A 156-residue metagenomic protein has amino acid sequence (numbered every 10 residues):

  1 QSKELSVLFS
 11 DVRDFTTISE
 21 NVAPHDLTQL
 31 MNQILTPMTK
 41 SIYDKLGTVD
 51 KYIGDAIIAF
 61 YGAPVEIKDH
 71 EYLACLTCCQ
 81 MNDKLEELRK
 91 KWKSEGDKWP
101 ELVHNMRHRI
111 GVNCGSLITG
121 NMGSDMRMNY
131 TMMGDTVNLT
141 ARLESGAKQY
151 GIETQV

Functional and structural regions predicted by a protein language model:
S2-E4, N113, Y150-G151: Short, well-ordered loop/turn elements at secondary-structure boundaries
S2-T77, R127-Y130: Catalytic NTP-binding/metal-coordinating core of nucleotidyl cyclase/transferase enzymes
F9, G111, Q155: Short aromatic/basic micro-patch
M31-G47, A63-I110, C114, D135-K148: Alpha-helical scaffold within the catalytic cores of cyclic-nucleotide enzymes
A59-F60, T119-M122: Short acidic/His/Gly/Ser-rich catalytic and metal-binding motifs that mark active-site loops of diverse hydrolases
D69, M128-T131, L139, I152-Q155: Catalytic cores and conserved motifs of cyclic dinucleotide signaling enzymes
R107, S116-I118, D125-R127, G146-V156: Intrinsically disordered, glycine/charged-rich C-terminal tails and inter-domain linkers that flank nucleotidyl cyclase
S124-D125, D135: C-terminal lobe/hinge of AMP-binding adenylation domains
